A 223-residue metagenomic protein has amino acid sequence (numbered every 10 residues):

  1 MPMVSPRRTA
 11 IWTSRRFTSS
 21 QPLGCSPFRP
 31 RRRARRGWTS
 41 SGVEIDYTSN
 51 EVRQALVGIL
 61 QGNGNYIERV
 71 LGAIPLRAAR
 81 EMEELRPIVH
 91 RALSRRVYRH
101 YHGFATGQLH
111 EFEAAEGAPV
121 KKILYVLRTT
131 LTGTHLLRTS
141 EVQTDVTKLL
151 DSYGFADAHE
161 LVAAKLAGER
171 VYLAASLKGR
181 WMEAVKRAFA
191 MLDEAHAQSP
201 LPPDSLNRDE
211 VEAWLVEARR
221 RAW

Functional and structural regions predicted by a protein language model:
M1-A10, S14-E68: Metal-dependent nucleotidyltransferase catalytic core
V4-A10, A73-E84, E141-V142, V162-L166: Short charge-dense sequence patches
Q21-P22, N63, A79, P119 (+1 more regions): Alpha-helix initiation/capping motif
R32, I59-G62, I74, A92 (+3 more regions): Alpha-helix boundary/capping residues
W38-G42, L71-P75, M82, Q108-A114: Short acidic (Asp/Glu) patches
V57-P87: Long, acidic, intrinsically disordered low-complexity segments
E84-R208: Conserved nucleotidyltransferase catalytic core and NTase-mimicking acidic/glycine-rich helix/loop elements in nucleic
P202-W223: Acidic, carboxylate-rich catalytic segments that either coordinate divalent cations
